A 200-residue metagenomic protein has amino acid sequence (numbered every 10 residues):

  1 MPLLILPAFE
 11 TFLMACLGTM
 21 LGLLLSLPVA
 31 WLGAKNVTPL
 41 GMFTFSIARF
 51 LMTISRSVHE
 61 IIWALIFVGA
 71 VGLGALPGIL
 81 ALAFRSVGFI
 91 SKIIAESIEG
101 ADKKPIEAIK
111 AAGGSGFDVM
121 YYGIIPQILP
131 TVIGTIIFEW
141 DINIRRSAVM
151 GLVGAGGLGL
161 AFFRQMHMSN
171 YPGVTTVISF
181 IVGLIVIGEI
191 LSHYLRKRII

Functional and structural regions predicted by a protein language model:
M1-G18: Periplasmic/extracellular loop-to-transmembrane helix junction in inner-membrane transport proteins
L6, E10, F45-R56, E96-A111 (+3 more regions): Short amphipathic alpha-helical coupling elements at transmembrane boundaries
L13, V29-A64, I93: Cytoplasmic-entry segments and transmembrane alpha-helices of multi-pass inner-membrane transporters
L51-A83: Generic hydrophobic transmembrane alpha-helix motif, especially the helices
G69, N143-I181, I200: Glycine-rich helix-loop "coupling/hinge" segments at transmembrane-helix boundaries in multipass transporters
L73-I124, P130-E139: Membrane-cytosol interface at the C-terminal ends of specific transmembrane alpha-helices in multi-pass membrane
G116-M150, P172-L184, G188, S192: Transmembrane alpha-helices
H193-I200: Short cytosolic juxtamembrane segments of multi-pass membrane proteins
